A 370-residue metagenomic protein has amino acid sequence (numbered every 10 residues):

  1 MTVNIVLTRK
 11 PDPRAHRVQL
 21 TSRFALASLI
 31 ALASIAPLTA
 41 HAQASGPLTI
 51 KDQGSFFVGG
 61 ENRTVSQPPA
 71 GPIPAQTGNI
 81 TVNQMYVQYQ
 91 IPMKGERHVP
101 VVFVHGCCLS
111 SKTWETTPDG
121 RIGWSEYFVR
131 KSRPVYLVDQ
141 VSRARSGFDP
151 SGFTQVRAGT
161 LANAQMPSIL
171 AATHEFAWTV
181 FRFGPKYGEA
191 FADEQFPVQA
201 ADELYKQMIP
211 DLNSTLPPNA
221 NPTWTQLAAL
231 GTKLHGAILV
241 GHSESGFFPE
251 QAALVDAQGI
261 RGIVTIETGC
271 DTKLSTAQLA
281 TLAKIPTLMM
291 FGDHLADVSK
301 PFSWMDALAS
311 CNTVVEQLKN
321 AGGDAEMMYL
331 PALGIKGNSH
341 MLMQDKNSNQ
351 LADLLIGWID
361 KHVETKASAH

Functional and structural regions predicted by a protein language model:
Q43-E96: N-terminal cap/lid segment of alpha/beta-hydrolase-fold proteins
R97-G106: Short beta-strand element of the alpha/beta-hydrolase
C107-D119, S125, Y136, R145 (+2 more regions): Short substrate-entry loop that stabilizes the transition state in hydrolases
N221-A237: Conserved acidic catalytic loop of the alpha/beta-hydrolase fold
L239-V240, I263: Conserved alpha/beta-hydrolase fold motif
V240-P249: Gly/Ala-rich beta-loop-alpha elbow adjacent to hydrolase catalytic centers
T265-L330: The feature captures the conserved acid-bearing segment of alpha/beta-hydrolase catalytic domains
M341-H370: Catalytic active-site module of serine/aspartate enzymes centered on a nucleophile-bearing elbow/loop
